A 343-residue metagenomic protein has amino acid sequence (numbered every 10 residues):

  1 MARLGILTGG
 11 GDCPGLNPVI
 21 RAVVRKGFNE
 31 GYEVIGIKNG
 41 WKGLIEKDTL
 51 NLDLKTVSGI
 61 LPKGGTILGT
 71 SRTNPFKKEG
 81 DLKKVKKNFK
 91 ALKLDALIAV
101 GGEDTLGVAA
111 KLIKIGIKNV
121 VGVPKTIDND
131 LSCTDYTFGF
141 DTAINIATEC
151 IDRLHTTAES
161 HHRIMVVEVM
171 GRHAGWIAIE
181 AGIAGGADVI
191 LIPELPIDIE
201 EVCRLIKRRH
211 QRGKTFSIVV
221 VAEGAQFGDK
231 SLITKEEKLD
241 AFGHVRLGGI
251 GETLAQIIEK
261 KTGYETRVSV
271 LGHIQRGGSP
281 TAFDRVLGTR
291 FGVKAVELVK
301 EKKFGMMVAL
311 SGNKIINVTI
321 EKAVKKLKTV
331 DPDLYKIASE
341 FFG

Functional and structural regions predicted by a protein language model:
M1-I45: N-terminal phosphate-binding or glycine-rich loops at protein starts, especially the Walker A/P-loop of NTPases
G9-D12, I37-G43, R72-T73, G102-E103 (+5 more regions): Short, ordered loop/turn segments at secondary-structure junctions
R21-E30, L50-T56, K111-V121, F138-T142 (+1 more regions): A glycine- and small-aliphatic-rich helix-loop capping segment at beta-alpha/alpha-beta transitions that lines
L44-T105, Y136-N145, E149, G343: Glycine-rich oxoanion-binding loops at beta->alpha junctions
N88, A96-G101, A109-K111, G116-I117 (+2 more regions): Accessory alpha-helical/coil subdomains and C-terminal extensions that flank or cap enzyme catalytic cores
E237-G248, R276-G292, V296-K300: Catalytic, metal-anchored helix/loop core of enzyme active sites in primary metabolism
T253, M306-G343: Phosphate-binding loop/pocket of nucleotide- and phosphate-handling active sites
